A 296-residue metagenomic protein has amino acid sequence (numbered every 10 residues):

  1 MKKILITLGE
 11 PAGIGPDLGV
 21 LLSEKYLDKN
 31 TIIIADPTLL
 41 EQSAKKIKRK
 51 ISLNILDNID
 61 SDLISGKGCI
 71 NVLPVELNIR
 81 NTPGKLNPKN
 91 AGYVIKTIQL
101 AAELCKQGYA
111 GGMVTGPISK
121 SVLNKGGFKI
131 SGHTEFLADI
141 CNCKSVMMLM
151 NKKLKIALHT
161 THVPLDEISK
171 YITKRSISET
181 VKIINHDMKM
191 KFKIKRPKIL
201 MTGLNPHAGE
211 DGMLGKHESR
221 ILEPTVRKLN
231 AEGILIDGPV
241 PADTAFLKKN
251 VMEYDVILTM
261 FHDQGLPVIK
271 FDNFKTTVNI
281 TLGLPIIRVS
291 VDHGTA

Functional and structural regions predicted by a protein language model:
M1-G132, R175-M260, Q264-N279, G283-H293: Contiguous, glycine/small-aliphatic-enriched amphipathic segments in soluble metabolic enzymes
F128-P164, I286: Flexible loop/hinge segments that line or gate small-molecule binding clefts
E135-C143, V163-K189: Active-site glycine-rich loop that binds ribose-phosphate moieties when present
